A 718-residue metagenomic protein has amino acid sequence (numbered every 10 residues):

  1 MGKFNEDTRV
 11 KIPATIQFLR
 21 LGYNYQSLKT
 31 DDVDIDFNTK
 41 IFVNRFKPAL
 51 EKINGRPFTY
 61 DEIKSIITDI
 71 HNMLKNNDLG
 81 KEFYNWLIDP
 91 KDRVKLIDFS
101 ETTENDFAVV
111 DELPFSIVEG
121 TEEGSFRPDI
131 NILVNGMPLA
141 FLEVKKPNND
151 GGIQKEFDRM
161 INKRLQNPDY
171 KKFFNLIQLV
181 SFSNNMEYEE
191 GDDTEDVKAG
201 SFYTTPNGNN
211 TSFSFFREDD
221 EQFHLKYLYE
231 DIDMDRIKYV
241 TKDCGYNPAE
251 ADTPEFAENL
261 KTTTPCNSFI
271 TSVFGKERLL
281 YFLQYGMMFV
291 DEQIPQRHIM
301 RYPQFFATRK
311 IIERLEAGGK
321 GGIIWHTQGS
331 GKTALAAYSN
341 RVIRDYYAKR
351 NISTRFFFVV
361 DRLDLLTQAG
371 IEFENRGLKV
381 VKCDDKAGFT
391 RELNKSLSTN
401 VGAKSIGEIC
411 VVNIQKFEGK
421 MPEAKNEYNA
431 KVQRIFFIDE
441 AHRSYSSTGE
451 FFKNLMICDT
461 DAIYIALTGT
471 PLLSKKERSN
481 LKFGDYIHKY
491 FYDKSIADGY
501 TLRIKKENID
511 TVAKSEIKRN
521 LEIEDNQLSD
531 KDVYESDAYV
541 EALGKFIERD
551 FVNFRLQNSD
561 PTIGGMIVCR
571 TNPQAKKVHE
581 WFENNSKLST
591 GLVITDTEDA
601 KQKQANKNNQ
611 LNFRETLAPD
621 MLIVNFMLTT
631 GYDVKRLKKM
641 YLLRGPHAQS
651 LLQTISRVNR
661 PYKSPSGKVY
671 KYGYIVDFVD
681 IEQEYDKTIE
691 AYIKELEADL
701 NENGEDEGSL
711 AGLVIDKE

Functional and structural regions predicted by a protein language model:
G2-R9, P13-R355, D364, Q368-K379 (+1 more regions): ATP-dependent helicase/translocase motor core
N259, K476-T562, H579: Interdomain helical connector at the RecA1-RecA2 junction of SF1/SF2 helicase-like NTPases
R376-P422: Inter-Walker segment of RecA-like/P-loop motor cores
L378, S405-E408, Q527-V624: Conserved C-terminal RecA-like helicase domain
E427-I463: SF2 helicase catalytic motif II
M621-V624, L628-Q653, G673-D677: A short beta-strand element within the Helicase C-terminal
A648-K668: Conserved SF2 helicase motif VI
Y662-E718: Long, hydrophobic alpha-helical segments
